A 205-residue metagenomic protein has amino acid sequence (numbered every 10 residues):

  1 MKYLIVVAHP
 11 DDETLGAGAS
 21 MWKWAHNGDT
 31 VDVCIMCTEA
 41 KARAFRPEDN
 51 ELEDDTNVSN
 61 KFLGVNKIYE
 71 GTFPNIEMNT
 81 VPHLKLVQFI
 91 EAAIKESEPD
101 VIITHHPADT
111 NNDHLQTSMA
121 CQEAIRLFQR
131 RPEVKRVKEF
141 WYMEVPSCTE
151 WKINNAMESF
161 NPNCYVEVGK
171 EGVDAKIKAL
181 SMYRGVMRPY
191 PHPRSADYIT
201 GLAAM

Functional and structural regions predicted by a protein language model:
M1-L4, N27, R43-N50, K61-F62 (+2 more regions): Metal-dependent de-N-acetylase/amidase catalytic core
K2-P47: ATP-dependent adenylation/pyrophosphate-handling site
A8, G71, H105: Catalytic metal- and UDP-sugar-binding loop of GT-A-like glycosyltransferases, i.e., residues flanking the conserved
L15-G16, V31-V33, V58-S59, T117 (+1 more regions): A generic signature of intrinsically disordered, low-complexity regions enriched in glycine/proline and charged/polar
G18-S20, E53-N57: Alpha-helical scaffolding within the catalytic cores of extracellular/periplasmic polymer-degrading hydrolases
M36, E70-P74: Short glycine-rich catalytic loops that host catalytic nucleophiles or stabilize transition states across multiple
